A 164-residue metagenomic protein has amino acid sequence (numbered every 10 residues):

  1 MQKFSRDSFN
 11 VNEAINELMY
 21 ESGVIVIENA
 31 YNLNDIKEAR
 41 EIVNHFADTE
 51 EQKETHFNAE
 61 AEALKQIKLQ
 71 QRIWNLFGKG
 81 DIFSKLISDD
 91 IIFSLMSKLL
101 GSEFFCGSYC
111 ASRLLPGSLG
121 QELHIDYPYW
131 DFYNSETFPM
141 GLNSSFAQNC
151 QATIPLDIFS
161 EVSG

Functional and structural regions predicted by a protein language model:
M1-S22, I27-L142: Non-heme Fe(II)-dependent double-stranded beta-helix
S145-T153, I158-G164: Double-stranded beta-helix
